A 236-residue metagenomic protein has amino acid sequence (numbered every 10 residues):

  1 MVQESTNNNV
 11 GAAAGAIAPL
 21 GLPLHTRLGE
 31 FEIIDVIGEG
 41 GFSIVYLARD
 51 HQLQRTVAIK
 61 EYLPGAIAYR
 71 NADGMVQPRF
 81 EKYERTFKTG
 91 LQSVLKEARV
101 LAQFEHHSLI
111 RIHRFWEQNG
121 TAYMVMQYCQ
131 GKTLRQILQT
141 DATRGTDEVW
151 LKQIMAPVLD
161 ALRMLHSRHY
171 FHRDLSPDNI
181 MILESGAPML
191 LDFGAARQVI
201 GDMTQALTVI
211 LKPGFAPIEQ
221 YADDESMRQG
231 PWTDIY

Functional and structural regions predicted by a protein language model:
D73-Q103: AlphaC helix of the eukaryotic protein kinase fold
F115: Activation-segment/catalytic-loop signature of the eukaryotic protein kinase fold
N119-T133, I137: Conserved short submotifs of the Hanks-type protein kinase catalytic core that shape the nucleotide-binding pocket
L134-T146: AlphaC helix of the protein kinase catalytic domain
I154-M155: Activation segment signature within eukaryotic-like protein kinase domains
D160-Y170: Protein kinase catalytic-loop region centered on the HRD/HxD motif
A206-Q220: Conserved activation segment of eukaryotic-like protein kinases, specifically the C-terminal portion of the activation
